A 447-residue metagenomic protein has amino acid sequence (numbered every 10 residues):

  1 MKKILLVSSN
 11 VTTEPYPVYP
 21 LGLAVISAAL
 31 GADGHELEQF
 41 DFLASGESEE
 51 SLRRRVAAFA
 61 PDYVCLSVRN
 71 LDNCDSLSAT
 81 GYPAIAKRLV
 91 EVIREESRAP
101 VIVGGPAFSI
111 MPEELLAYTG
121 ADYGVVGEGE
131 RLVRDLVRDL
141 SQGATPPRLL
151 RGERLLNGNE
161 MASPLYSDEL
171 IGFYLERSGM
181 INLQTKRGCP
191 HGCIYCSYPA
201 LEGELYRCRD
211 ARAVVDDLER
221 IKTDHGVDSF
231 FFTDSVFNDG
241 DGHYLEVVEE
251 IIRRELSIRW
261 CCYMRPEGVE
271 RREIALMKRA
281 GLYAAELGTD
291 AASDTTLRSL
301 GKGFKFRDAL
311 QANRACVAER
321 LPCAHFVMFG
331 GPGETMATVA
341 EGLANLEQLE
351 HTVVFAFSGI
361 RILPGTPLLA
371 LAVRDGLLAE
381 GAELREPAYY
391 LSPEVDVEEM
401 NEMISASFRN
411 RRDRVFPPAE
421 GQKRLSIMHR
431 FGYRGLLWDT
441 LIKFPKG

Functional and structural regions predicted by a protein language model:
K2-G226: Acidic, low-complexity intrinsically disordered segments
K2-V7, E36, R53-A57, D62 (+2 more regions): Radical SAM enzyme core and accessory elements
T13-E14, N70-S76, P112-E113, H191 (+5 more regions): Flexible glycine/acidic-rich beta-alpha junction loops that bind and position SAM and/or redox cofactors in anaerobic
A32-H35, R94-A99, I252-S257, E319-R320 (+1 more regions): Short helix-capping segments at alpha-helix termini
C65-V68, G129, I274-A292, F355-R361: Non-cysteine beta-strand/loop elements that form the S-adenosyl-L-methionine
I102, V125, L149-L150, C261 (+3 more regions): Structural detector of well-ordered beta-strand residues that form the stable sheet scaffold of enzyme domains
T119-G127, L245-I251, T335-T352: Short, electropositive alpha-helical surface patch
P164-A324, F329, A344: Radical SAM [4Fe-4S] cluster-binding motif and immediate context
